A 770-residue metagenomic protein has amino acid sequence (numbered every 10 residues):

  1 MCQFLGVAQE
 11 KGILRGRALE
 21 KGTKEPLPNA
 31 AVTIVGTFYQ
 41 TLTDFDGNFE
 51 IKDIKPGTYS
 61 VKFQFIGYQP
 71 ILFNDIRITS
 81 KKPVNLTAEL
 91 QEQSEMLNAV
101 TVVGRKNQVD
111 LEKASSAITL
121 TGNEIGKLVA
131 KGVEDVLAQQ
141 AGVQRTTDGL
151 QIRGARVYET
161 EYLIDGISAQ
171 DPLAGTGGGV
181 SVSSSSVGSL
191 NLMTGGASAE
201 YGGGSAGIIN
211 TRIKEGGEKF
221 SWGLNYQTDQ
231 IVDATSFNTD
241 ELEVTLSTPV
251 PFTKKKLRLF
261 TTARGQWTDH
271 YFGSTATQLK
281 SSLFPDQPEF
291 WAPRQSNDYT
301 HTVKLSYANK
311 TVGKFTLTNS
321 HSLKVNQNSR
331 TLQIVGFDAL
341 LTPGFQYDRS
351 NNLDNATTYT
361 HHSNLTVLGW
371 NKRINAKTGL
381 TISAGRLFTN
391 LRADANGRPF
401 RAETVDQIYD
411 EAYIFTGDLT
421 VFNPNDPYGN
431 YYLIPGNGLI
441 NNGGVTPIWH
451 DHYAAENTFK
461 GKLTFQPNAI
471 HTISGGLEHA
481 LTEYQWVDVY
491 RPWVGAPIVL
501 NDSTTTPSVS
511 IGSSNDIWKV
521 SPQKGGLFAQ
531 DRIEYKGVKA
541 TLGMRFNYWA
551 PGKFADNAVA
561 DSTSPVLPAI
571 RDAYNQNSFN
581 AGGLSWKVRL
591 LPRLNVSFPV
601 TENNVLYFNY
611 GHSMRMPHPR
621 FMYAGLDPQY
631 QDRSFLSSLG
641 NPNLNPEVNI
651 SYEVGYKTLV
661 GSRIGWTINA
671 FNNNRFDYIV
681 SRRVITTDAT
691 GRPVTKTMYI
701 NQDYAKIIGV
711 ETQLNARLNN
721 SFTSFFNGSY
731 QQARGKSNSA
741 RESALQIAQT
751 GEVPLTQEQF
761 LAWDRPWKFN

Functional and structural regions predicted by a protein language model:
G6-A99, V103: Periplasm-facing N-terminal accessory domains of Gram-negative outer-membrane beta-barrel systems
I13, S236-T331, T358-L380, P592: Transmembrane beta-barrel wall of Gram-negative outer-membrane proteins
Q69, D75-N85, A99-S198, I208 (+3 more regions): Periplasmic N-terminal accessory/gating domains of Gram-negative outer-membrane beta-barrel systems
G104, L224-T228, T261-W267, L317-L323 (+7 more regions): Transmembrane beta-barrel strands of outer-membrane/channel proteins
P288, G443-I448, A455-T458, Q466 (+4 more regions): Signature of Gram-negative outer-membrane beta-barrel scaffolds
V325-F528: Replace "related TpsB outer-membrane translocases also match" with "some related outer-membrane beta-barrels such as
T381-G385, V605-Y607, G611, F621 (+3 more regions): Membrane-embedded beta-barrel scaffold of Gram-negative outer-membrane proteins
W549, F671-N674, T686, R692-N770: Gram-negative outer-membrane beta-barrel transporters
